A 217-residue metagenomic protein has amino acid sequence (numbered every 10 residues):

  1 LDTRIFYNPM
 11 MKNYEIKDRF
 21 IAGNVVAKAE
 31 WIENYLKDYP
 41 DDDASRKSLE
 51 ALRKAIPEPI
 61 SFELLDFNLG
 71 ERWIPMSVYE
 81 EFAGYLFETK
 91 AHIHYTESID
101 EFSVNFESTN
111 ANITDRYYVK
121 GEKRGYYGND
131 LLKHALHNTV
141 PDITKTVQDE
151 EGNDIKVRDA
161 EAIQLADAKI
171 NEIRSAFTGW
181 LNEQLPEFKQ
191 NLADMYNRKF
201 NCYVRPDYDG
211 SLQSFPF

Functional and structural regions predicted by a protein language model:
L1-F200: Charged, low-complexity intrinsically disordered regions
Q190, N197-F217: Conserved pre-motif I regulatory segment
